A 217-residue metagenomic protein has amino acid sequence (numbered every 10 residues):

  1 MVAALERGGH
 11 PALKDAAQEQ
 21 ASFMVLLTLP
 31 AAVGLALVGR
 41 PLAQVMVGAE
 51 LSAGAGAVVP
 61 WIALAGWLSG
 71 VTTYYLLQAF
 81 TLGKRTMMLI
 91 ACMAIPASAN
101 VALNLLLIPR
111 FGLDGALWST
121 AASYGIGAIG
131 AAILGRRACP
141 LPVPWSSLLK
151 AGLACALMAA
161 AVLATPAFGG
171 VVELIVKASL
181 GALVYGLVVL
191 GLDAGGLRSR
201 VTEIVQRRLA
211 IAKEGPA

Functional and structural regions predicted by a protein language model:
M1-A94: Specific pore-lining/lateral-gate transmembrane helices of multi-pass inner-membrane transport and insertion machines
E6-A12, G135-A151, S199-I204: Interhelical loop/hinge segments that connect adjacent transmembrane helices in multipass membrane
E19, G54-V58, A116, V143 (+3 more regions): Residue-level signature of transmembrane alpha-helical entry/exit and packing/kink sites in multi-pass membrane
V33, V101-L105, A156-V171: Hydrophobic alpha-helical transmembrane segments in multi-pass integral membrane proteins
V38-A43, V47-S52, K84, L107-F111 (+4 more regions): Short helix-capping/hinge motifs at transmembrane helix termini and TM-loop junctions
A57-K84, M88-I108, L113-G135, K177-A182: Short runs within selected transmembrane alpha-helices of multi-pass transporters and secretion channels
C92-V101, L149-A161, L209-A210: Small-residue-rich segments of transmembrane alpha-helices in multi-pass membrane proteins, especially helix faces
L163-A217: Membrane-proximal transmembrane or re-entrant/amphipathic helices at the cytosolic face
